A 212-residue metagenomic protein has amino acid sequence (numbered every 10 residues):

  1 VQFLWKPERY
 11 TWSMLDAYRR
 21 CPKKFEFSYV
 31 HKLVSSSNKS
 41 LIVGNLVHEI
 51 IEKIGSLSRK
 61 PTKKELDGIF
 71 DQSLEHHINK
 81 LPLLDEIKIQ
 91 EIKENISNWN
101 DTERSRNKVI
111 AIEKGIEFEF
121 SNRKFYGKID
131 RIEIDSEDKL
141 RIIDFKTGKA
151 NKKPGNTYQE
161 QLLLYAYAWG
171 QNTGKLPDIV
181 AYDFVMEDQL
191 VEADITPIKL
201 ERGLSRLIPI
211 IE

Functional and structural regions predicted by a protein language model:
V1, W5, P154-G155, W169-E212: Metal-dependent nuclease catalytic regions and adjoining charged, substrate-binding loops involved in nucleic-acid end
W5-K6, E26: An N-terminal structural lobe/cap that precedes and organizes the functional/catalytic core across diverse proteins
K6-R20, S121-I134, L204: An acidic intrinsically disordered interaction segment
W12-R59, I89, V109-K114: Nuclease catalytic cores
K24-H31, E49, D71-H76, R141-T147 (+1 more regions): Short acidic (Asp/Glu) and glycine-rich catalytic loops that position anionic groups and cofactors
L46-E49, E160-A168: Short amphipathic alpha-helical face segments that pack within enzyme cores and frequently flank/anchor catalytic
L46-G115, E119: A non-catalytic, helix-rich entry segment at domain boundaries
A111-L162, N172: Non-catalytic protein-protein interaction segments used by genome-maintenance enzymes to assemble and couple activities
